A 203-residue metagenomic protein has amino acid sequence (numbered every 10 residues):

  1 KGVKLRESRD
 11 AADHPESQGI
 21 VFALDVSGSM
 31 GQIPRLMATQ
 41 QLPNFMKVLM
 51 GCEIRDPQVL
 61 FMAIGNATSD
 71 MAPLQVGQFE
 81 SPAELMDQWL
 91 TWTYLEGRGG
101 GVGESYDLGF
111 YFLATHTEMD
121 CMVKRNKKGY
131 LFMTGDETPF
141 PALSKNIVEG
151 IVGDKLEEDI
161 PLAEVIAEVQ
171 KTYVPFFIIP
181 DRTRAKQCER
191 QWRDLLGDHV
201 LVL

Functional and structural regions predicted by a protein language model:
K1-A12: Von Willebrand factor
D10-H14, M50-E53, T117-R125: Surface-exposed acidic, glycine-flexible loop patches that form ligand/cofactor-binding and adhesion interfaces
D13-V76, F110, L131: Von Willebrand factor
M37-A38, Q75-F79, K145-V152, W192-R193: Short secondary-structure boundary/capping segments
A38-P43, Y106-Y111, E149-I166, A185-C188: Well-ordered, non-membrane alpha-helical segments in soluble/globular domains
E84-K128: Von Willebrand factor
G109-I160: Exposed acidic/Ser/Thr-rich ligand/metal-binding surfaces
L156-L203: Von Willebrand factor type A / integrin I
